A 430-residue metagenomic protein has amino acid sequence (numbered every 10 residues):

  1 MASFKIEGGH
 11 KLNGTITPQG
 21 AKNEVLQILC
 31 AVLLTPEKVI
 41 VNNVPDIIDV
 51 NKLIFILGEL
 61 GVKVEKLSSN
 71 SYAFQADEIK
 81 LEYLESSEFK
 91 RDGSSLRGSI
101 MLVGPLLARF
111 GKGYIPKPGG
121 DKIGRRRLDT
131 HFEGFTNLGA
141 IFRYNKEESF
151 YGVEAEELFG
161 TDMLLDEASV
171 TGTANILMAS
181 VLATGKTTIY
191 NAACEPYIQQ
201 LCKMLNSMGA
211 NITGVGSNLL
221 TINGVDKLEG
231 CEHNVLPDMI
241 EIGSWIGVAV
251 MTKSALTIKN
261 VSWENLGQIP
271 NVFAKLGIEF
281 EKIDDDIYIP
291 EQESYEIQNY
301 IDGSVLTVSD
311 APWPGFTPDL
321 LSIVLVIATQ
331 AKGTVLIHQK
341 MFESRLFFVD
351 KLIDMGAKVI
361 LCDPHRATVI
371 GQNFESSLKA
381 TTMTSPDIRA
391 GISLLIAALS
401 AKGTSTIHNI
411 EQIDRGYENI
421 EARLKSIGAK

Functional and structural regions predicted by a protein language model:
M1-K430: Short, structured segments at the rim of ligand-binding sites
